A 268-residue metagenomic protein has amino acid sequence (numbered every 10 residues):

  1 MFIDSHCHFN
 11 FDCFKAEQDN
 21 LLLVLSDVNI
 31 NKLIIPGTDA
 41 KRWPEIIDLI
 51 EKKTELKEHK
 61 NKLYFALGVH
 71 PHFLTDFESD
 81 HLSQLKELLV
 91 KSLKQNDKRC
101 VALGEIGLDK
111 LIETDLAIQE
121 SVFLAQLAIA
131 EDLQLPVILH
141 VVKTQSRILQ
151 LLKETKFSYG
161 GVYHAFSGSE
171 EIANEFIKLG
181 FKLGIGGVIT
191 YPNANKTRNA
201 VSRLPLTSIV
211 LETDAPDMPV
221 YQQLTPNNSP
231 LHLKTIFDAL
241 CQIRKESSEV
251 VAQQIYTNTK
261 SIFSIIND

Functional and structural regions predicted by a protein language model:
M1-D268: Mid-domain alpha/beta scaffold segments of enzyme catalytic cores
